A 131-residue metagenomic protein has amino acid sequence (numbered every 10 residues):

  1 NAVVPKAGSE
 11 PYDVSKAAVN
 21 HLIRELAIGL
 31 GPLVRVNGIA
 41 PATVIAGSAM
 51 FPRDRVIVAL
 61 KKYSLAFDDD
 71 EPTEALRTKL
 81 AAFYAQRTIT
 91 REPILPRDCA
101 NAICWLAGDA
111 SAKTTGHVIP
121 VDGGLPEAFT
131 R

Functional and structural regions predicted by a protein language model:
N1-V4, T43: Active-site segment of SDR-like NAD(P)-dependent oxidoreductases
V4, I103-C104, T115-R131: Short C-terminal tail/terminal secondary-structure segment of NAD(P)H-dependent dehydrogenase/reductase domains
V4-E10, R91, D109: Active-site loop immediately N-terminal to the catalytic Tyr-X3-Lys motif of short-chain dehydrogenase/reductase
S15, I23: Active-site helix of classical SDR
G31-R35, T114-G116: Short, small/polar-rich loop/turn modules that mediate ligand/substrate recognition or access, typified
V36-I45, A107, P120-D122: Conserved SDR Rossmann-fold cofactor-binding beta-strand/turn motif
A40-P52, K61-D69: Short, flexible catalytic-loop segment of classical short-chain dehydrogenase/reductase
T73-L76, T88-C99: A conserved structural motif in NAD(P)-dependent oxidoreductases
